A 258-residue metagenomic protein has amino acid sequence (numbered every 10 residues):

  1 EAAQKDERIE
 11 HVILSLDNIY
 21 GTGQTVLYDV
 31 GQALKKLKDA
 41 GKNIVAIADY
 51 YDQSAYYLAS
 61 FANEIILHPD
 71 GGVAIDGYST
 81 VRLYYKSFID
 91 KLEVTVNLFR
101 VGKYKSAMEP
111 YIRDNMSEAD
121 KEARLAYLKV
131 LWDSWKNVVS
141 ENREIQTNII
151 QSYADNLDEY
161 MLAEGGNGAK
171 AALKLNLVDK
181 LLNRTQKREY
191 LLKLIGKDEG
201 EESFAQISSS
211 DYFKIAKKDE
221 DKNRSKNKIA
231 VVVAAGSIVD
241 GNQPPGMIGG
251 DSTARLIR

Functional and structural regions predicted by a protein language model:
E1-M161, L192-R258: Small-residue-centered hinge/linker elements
G71, N183-T185: Beta->alpha turn/N-cap motifs
M161, G165-K170: Internal gly/pro-rich beta-alpha loop/helix module that stabilizes soluble enzyme cofactors or their anionic handles
K187-L191: A ligand-binding cleft/hinge motif common to bilobed small-molecule-binding domains
